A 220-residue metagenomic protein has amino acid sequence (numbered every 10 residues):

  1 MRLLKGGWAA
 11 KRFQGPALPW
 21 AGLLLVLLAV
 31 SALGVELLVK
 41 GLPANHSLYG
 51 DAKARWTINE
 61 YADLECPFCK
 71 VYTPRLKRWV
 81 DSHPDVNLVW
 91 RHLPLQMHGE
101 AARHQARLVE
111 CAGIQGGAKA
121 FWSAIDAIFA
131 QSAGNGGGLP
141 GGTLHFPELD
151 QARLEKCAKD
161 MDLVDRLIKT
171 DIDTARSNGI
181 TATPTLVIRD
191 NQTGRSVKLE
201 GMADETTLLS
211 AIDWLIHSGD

Functional and structural regions predicted by a protein language model:
M1-V39, D220: N-terminal targeting signals for export/organelle localization
R2-G15, L144-D220: C-terminal cap of thioredoxin/glutaredoxin-like
V39-W56, V80: A short beta-strand-turn-helix
P43-S47, P74-R75, I172-T174: A generic local structural motif
D51, E60, G201: Conserved strand-loop elements at the edges of beta-sheets that form or border functional pockets
A54, N59, L64, K70-H145 (+2 more regions): Structural alpha/beta surface segment adjacent to cysteine/selenocysteine redox centers across thiol/disulfide enzymes
